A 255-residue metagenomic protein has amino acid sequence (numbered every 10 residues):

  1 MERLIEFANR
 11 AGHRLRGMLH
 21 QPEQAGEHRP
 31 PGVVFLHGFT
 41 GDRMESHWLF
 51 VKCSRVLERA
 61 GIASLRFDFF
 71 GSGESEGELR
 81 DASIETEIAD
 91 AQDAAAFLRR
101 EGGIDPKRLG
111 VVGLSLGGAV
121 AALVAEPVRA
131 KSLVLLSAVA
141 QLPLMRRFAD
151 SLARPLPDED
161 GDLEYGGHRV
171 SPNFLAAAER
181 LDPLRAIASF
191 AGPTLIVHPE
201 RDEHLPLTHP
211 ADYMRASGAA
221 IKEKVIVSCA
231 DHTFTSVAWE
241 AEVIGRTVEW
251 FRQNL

Functional and structural regions predicted by a protein language model:
M1-P31: N-terminal cap/lid segment of alpha/beta-hydrolase-fold proteins
L4, L15, V128-L255: The alpha/beta-hydrolase serine catalytic core
P30, H37-D42, E200: Active-site glycine-rich loops that stabilize anionic/oxyanionic intermediates across multiple enzyme folds
T40-S54, F69, T208: The serine-hydrolase catalytic nucleophile loop
S54-E76: Conserved alpha/beta-hydrolase
D81-G102: Alpha/beta-hydrolase active-site loop
G103-L114: Alpha/beta-hydrolase fold nucleophile elbow
G113-A121: Gly/Ala-rich beta-loop-alpha elbow adjacent to hydrolase catalytic centers
